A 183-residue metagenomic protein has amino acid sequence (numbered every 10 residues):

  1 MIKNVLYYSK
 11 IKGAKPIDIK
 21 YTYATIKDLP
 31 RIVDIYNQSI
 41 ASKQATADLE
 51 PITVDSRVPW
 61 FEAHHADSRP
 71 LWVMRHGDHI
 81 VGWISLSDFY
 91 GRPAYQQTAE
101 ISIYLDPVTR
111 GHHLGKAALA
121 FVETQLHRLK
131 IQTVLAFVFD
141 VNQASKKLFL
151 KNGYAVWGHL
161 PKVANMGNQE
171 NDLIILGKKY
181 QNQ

Functional and structural regions predicted by a protein language model:
K20-I32: A short beta-loop-alpha structural element at the N-terminal edge of CoA-dependent acyl/N-acetyltransferase catalytic
V33, N37-W60: Conserved GNAT-fold acetyl-CoA-binding loop/helix
I52-V108, L119, K179-Y180: Acetyl-CoA-dependent GNAT
H79-W83, A144, E170: Glycine-rich acetyl-CoA-binding "A-motif" of GNAT/NAT acetyltransferases
P93, L135-V138, A155-D172: Conserved catalytic-core motifs of GNAT/GCN5-like acyltransferases
G111-T124, K146-K151: Conserved acetyl-CoA-binding loop-helix of GNAT-fold acetyltransferases
L126-V138: Conserved GNAT acetyl-CoA-binding A-motif
A136-K146: Conserved beta-strand-loop-alpha-helix junction that forms the acyl-donor binding cleft
